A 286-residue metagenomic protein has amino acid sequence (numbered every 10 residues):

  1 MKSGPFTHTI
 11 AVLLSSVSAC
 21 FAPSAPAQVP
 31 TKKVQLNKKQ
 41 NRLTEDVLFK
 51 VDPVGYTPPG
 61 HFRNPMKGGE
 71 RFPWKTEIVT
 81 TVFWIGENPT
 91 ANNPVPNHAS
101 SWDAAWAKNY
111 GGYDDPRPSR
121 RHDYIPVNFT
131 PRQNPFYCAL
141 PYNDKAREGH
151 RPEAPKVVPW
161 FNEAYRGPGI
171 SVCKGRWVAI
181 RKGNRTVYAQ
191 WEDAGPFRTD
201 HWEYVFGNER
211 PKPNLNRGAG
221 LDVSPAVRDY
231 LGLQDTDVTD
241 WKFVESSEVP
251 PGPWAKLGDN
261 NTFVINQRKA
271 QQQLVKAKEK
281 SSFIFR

Functional and structural regions predicted by a protein language model:
M1-I10: Bacterial N-terminal signal peptides that target proteins for export
T7, A22, I284-R286: Compositionally biased, low-structure terminal segments
T9-A19: Bacterial N-terminal signal peptides
F21-A27: Boundary at the C-terminal end of the N-terminal hydrophobic targeting segment
A27-R286: Secreted/periplasmic proteins
